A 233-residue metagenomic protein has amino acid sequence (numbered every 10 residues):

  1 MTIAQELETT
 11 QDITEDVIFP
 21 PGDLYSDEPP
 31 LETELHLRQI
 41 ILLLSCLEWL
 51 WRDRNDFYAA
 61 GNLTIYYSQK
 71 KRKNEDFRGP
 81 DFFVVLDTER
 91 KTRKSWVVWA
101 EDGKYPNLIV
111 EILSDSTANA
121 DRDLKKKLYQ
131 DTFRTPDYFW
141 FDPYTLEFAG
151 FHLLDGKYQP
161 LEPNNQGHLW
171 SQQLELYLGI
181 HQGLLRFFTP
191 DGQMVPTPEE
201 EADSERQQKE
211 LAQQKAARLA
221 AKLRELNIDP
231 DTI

Functional and structural regions predicted by a protein language model:
T2-E32, L37, C46-W49, Y67-P80 (+3 more regions): C-terminal interaction segment
D53-S68: A short acidic/basic microdomain associated with nuclease active sites
Y58-A60, F139-D142: A structural signal for short, well-ordered beta-strand segments and their strand-loop junctions that often border
